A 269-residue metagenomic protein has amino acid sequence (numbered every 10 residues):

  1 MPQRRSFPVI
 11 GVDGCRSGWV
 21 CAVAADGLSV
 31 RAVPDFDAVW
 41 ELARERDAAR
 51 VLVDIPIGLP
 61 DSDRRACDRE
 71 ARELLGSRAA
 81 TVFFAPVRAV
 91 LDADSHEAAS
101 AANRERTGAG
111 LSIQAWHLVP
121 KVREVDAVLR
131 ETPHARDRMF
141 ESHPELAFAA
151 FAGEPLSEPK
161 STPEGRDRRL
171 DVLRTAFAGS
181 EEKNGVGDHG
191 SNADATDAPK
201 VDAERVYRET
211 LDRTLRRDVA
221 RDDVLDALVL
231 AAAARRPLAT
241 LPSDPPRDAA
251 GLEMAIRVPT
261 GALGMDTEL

Functional and structural regions predicted by a protein language model:
P2-L228, A233-L269: Phosphate- and other anionic-substrate recognition elements at nucleic-acid/protein interfaces
